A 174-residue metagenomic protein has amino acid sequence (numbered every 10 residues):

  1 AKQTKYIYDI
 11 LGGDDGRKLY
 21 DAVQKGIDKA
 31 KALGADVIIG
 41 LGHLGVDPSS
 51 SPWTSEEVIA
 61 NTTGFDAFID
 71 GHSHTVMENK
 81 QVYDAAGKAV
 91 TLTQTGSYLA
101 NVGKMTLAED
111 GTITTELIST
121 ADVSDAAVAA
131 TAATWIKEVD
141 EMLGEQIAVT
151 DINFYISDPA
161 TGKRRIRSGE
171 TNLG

Functional and structural regions predicted by a protein language model:
A1-V46, A85-G174: Acidic/His-rich catalytic or pseudo-catalytic neighborhoods that scaffold and/or coordinate enzyme active centers
D47-S51: Beta-propeller domains
W53-T106: Conserved beta-sheet core of the metallophosphoesterase superfamily
